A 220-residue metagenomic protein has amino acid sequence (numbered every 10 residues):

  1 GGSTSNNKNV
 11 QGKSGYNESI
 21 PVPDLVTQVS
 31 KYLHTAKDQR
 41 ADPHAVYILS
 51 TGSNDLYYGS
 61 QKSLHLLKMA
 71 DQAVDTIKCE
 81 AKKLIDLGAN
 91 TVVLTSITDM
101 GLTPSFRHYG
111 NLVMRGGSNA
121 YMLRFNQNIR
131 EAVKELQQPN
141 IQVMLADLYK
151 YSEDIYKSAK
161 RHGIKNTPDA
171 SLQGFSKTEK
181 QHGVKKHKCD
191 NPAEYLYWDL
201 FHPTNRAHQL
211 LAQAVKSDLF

Functional and structural regions predicted by a protein language model:
G1, A45-S50, D55-Y58, I85 (+5 more regions): Structural recognition of the beta-strand scaffold that forms the well-ordered cores of secreted hydrolase catalytic
G1-D75, C79: Conserved SGNH/GDSL esterase-like catalytic core that processes O-acyl groups on lipids and polysaccharides
D24-Q28, A73-E80, I85, S118-Y121 (+2 more regions): Stable alpha-helical elements in mature extracytoplasmic
D38-P43, Y47, D86-L87, Q138 (+2 more regions): Extracellular/periplasmic catalytic domains that process cell-envelope and extracellular macromolecules
Q39-R40, E80-T91, R124-L145: A structural motif corresponding to the C-terminal end of an alpha-helix and its immediate exit/capping segment
D99-N119, L123, E131, E135 (+1 more regions): Mobile gating loops/cap/lid regions near enzyme active sites that modulate substrate access
T204: Short, conserved phosphate/pyrophosphate- and ester-handling motifs at nucleotide-, phospho-/glycolipid
A214-L219: C-terminal alpha-helix
